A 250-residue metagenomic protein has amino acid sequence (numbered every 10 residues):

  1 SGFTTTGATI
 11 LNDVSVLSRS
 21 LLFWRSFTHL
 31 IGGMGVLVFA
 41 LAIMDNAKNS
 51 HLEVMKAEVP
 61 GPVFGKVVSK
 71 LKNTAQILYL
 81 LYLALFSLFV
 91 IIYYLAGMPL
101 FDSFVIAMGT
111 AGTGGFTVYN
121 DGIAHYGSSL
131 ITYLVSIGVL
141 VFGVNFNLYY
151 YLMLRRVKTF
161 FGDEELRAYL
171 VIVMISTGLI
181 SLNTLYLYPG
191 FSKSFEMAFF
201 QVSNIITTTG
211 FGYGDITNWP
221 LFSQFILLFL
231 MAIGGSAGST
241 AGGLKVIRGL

Functional and structural regions predicted by a protein language model:
S1-L250: Membrane-proximal intracellular helices of multi-pass ion channels
